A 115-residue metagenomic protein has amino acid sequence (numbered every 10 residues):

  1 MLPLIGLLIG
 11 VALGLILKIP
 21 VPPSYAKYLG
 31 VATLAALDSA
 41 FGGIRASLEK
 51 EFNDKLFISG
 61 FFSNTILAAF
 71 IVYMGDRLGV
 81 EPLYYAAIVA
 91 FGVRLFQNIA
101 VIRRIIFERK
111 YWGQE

Functional and structural regions predicted by a protein language model:
M1-A32, A36-E115: Charge-biased, low-complexity intrinsically disordered regions
